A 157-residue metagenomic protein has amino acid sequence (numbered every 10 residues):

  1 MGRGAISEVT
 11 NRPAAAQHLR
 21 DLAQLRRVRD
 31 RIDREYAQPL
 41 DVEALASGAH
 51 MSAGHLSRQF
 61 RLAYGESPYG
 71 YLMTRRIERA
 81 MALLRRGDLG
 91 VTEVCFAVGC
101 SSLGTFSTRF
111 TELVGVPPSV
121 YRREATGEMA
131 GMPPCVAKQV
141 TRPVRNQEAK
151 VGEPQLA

Functional and structural regions predicted by a protein language model:
M1-G54, L62, S67, R79-A157: Alpha-helical bundle regulatory/interaction domains
